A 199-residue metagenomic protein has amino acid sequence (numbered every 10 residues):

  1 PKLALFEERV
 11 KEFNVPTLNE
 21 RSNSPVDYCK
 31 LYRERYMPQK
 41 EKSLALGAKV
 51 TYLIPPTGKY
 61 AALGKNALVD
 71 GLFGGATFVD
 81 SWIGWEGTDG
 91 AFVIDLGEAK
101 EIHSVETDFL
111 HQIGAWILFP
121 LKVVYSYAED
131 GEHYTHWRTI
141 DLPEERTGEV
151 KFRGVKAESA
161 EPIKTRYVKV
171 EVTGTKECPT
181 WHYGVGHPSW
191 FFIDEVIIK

Functional and structural regions predicted by a protein language model:
P1-K40: Catalytic domains of carbohydrate-active enzymes that cleave complex glycans
K2, T17, V26, Q39 (+6 more regions): Generic low-complexity segments that are intrinsically disordered, proline-rich and/or Lys/Arg-biased
N14-L18, G47, G71, E161: Glycine-centered secondary-structure boundary/capping sites
E34-F73: Predominantly extracellular/luminal regions of secreted and cell-surface proteins, especially disulfide-bonded
L44, G58-A62, G87, E144-R153: Short, surface-exposed linear segments at secondary-structure transitions and domain or protein termini
K65-A67, D141, V185-H187: Short intrinsically disordered coil segments
F73-R138, K151-K199: Aromatic, loop-rich ligand-recognition surfaces of beta-strand-rich domains
H136-R146: Solvent-exposed serine/threonine-rich low-complexity stretches and specific carbohydrate-binding patches
